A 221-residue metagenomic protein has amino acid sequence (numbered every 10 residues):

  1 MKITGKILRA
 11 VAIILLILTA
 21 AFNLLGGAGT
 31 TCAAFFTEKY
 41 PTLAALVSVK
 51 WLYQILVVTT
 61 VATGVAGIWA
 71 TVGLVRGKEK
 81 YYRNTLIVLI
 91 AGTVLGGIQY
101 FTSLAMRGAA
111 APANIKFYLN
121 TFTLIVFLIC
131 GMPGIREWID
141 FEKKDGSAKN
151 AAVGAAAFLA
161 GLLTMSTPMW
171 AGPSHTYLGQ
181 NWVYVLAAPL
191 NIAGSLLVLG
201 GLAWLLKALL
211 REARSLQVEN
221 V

Functional and structural regions predicted by a protein language model:
M1-V221: Topology signature of small-to-medium multi-pass alpha-helical membrane proteins
